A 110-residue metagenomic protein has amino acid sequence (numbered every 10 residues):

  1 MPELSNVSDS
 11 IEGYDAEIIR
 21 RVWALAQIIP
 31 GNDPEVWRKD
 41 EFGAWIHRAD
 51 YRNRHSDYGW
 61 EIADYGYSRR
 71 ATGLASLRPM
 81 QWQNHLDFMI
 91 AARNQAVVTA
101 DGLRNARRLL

Functional and structural regions predicted by a protein language model:
M1-W37, F42-H55, L103-L110: A boundary/linker detector
G43-Q95, T99-L103: Histidine-centered nuclease catalytic patch
